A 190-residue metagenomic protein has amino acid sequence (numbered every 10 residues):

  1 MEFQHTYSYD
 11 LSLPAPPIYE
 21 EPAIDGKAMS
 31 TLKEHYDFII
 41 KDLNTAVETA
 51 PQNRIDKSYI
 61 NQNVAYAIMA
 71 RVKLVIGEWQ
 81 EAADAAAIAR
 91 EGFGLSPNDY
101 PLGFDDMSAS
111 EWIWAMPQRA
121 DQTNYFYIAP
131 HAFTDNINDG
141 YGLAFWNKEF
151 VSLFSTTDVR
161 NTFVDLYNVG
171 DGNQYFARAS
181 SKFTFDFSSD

Functional and structural regions predicted by a protein language model:
M1-I55: Aromatic-anchored glycine-rich loop motif in surface-exposed flexible loops
K33-V47, Q80-R90, S108: Hydrophobic core segments within long, regular secondary-structure runs in both alpha- and beta-rich folds
Q62-N63: Generic helix N-cap/helix-start motif at coil->alpha-helix transitions
A83-D190: Hydrophobic-face positions in mid-chain alpha helices that act as interaction patches
